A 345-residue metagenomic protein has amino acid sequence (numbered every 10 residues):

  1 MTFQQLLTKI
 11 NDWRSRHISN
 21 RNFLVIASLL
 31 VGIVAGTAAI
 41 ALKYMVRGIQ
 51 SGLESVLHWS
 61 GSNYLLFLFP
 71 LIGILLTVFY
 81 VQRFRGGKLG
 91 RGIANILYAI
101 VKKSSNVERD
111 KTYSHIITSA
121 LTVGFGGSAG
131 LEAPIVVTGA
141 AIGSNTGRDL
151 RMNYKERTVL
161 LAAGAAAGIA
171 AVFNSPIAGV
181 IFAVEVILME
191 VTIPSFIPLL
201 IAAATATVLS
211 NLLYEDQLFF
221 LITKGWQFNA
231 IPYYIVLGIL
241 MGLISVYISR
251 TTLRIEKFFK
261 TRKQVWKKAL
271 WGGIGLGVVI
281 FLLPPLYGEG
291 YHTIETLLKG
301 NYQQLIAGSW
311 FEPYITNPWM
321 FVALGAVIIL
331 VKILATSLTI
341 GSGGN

Functional and structural regions predicted by a protein language model:
M1-N345: Alpha-helical transmembrane segments and immediately membrane-proximal extracytoplasmic
